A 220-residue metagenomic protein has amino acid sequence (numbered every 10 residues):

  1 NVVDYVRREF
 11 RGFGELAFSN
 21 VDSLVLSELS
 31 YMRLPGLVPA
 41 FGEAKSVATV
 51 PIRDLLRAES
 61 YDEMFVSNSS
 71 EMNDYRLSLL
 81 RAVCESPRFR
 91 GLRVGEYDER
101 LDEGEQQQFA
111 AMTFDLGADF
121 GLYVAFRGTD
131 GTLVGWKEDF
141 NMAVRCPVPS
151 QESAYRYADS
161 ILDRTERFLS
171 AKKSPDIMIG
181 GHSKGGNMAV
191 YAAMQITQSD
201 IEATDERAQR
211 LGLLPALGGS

Functional and structural regions predicted by a protein language model:
N1-G180, N187-S220: Non-catalytic, mobile gating and regulatory segments of ester bond hydrolases
